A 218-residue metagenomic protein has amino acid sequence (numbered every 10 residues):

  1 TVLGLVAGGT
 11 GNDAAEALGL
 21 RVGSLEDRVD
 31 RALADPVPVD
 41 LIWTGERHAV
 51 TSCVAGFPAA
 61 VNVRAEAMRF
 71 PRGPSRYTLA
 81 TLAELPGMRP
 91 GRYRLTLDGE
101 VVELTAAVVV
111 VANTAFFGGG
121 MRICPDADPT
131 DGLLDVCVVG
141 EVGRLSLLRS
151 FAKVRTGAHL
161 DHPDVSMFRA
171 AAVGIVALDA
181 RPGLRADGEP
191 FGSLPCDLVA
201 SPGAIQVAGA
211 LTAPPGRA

Functional and structural regions predicted by a protein language model:
T1-A107: Catalytic core of DAGKc-family lipid kinases
T44, R64, V111, V139-G140 (+1 more regions): Short beta-strand-to-turn element immediately C-terminal to the catalytic PLP-Schiff-base lysine in fold type I
V54, P58, V110-P125, P190: Glycine-rich phosphate/pyrophosphate-binding beta-alpha loops
P58-V61, E103-T105, F117-G120, R144-L148: Short acidic/glycine-rich loop or secondary-structure boundary segments that cap or lie
R69-R76, P125-S146: Gly/Ser/Thr-rich active-site loops/lids in small-molecule metabolic enzymes that frequently grip phosphoryl groups
R89-G91, T105-A107, T130-D135, R169-A171: A generic structural signal for short beta-strands and their flanking turns/coil linkers
L97-E103, D128, V138-A218: ATP/nucleoside-binding phosphotransfer catalytic cores, i.e., glycine-rich phosphate-binding loops
